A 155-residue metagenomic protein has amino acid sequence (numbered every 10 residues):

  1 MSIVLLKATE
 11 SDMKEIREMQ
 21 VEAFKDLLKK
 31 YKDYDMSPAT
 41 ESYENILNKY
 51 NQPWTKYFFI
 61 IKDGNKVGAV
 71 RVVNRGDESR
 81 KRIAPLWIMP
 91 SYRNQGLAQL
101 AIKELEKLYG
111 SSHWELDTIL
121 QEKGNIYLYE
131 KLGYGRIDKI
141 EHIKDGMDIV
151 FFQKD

Functional and structural regions predicted by a protein language model:
V4-E18: A short beta-loop-alpha structural element at the N-terminal edge of CoA-dependent acyl/N-acetyltransferase catalytic
V21-L47: Conserved GNAT-fold acetyl-CoA-binding loop/helix
N45-F59, G68: A short helix-loop-beta-strand connector motif used in the catalytic cores of GNAT acetyltransferases and, in some
F59, N65-N74, R80-R82, W87: Conserved beta-strand in the GNAT
S79-P90, L116-T118, V150: Conserved acetyl-CoA binding element of GNAT-fold acetyltransferases
P85-P90, N94-K107, Y127-K131: Conserved acetyl-CoA-binding loop-helix of GNAT-fold acetyltransferases
R93, L116-I126, H142-M147: Conserved beta-strand-loop-alpha-helix junction that forms the acyl-donor binding cleft
I102, K107-L120: Conserved GNAT acetyl-CoA-binding A-motif
